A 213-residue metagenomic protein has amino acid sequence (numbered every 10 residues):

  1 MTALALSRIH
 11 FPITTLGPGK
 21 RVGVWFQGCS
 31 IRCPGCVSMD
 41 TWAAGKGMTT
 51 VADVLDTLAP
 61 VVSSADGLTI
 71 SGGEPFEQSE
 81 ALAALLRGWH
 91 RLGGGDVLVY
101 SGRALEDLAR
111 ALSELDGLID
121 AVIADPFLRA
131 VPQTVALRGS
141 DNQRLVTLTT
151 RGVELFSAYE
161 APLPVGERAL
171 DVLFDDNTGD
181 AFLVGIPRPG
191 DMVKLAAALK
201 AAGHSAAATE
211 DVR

Functional and structural regions predicted by a protein language model:
M1-W25, S30, P34, S38-A44 (+2 more regions): N-terminal [4Fe-4S]-dependent radical SAM core
T2-S7, K20, S38-V99, R103-E114: Conserved Radical SAM active-site core
Q78-R87, P132-G179: P-loop/Walker A phosphate-binding loop and immediately adjacent motor/lid segment at beta-alpha junctions
S101, T149, G185: Short beta-strand/turn micro-motifs composed of small residues that flank or help shape donor/cofactor-binding pockets
S101-G102, D125-F127: Short secondary-structure boundary segments
D120: Receiver (REC) domain switch/active-site residues of two-component response regulators
V165-R213: Charged phosphate-binding loop/patch that engages nucleotide di/tri-phosphates or the phosphate backbone of nucleic
